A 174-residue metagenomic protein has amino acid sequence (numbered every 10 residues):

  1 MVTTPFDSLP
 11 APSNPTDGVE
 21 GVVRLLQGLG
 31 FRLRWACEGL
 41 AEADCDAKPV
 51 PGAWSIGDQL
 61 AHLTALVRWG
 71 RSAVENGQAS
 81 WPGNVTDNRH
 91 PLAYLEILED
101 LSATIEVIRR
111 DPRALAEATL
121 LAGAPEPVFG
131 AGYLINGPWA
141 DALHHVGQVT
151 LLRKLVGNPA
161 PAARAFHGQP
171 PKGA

Functional and structural regions predicted by a protein language model:
V2-P12, V19, V23-C37, D44-V85 (+1 more regions): Short, contiguous alpha-helical
A11-N14, H90: Basic, Lys/Arg-rich DNA-contacting stretches centered on the C-terminal catalytic core of tyrosine recombinase systems
L40-A43, R113-A114: Short, solvent-exposed, charged loop/turn and helix-capping segments that join or cap alpha-helices on peripheral
S72-D111: Helix-adjacent hinge/juxtasegments
L95-L98, L121, G132: Structured, solvent-exposed acidic/aromatic patches
T104, D111, L115, D141 (+1 more regions): Mid-sequence acidic-hydrophobic segments that form the walls of catalytic/ligand-binding cavities or oligomerization
P112-P125: Acidic catalytic patch
